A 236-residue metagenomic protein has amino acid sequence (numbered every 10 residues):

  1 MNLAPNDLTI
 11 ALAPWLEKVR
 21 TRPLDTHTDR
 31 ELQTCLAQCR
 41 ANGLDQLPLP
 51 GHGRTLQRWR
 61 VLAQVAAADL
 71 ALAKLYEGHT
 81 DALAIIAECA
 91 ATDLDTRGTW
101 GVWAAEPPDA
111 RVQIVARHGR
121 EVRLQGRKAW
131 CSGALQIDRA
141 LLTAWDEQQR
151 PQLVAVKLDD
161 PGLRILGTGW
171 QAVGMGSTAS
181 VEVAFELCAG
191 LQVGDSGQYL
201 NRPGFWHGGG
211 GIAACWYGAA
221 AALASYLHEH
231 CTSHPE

Functional and structural regions predicted by a protein language model:
M1-V61, G126, A214-E236: Alpha-helical interface subdomain recognition
L24-Q136: Glycine-rich flavin
A82, L124-G126, V154, F185 (+1 more regions): Buried hydrophobic positions in well-ordered alpha/beta secondary-structure cores of metabolic enzymes
G98, Q136-D138, R150, G169 (+1 more regions): A generic structural signal for well-ordered coil/turn residues at beta-strand boundaries that shape enzyme active-site
A105-E106, G126-K128, W145, V156-D159 (+2 more regions): Fold-independent oxyanion-binding glycine-rich loops and adjacent beta-strand/coil segments at enzyme active sites
V112, S132-A134, R164, Q192-D195 (+1 more regions): Short helix/loop capping segments that flank catalytic or ligand/cofactor-binding pockets
C131-R164: A short core secondary-structure module
A172-E236: Glycine-rich beta->alpha junctions and the first turn(s) of the following alpha-helix
